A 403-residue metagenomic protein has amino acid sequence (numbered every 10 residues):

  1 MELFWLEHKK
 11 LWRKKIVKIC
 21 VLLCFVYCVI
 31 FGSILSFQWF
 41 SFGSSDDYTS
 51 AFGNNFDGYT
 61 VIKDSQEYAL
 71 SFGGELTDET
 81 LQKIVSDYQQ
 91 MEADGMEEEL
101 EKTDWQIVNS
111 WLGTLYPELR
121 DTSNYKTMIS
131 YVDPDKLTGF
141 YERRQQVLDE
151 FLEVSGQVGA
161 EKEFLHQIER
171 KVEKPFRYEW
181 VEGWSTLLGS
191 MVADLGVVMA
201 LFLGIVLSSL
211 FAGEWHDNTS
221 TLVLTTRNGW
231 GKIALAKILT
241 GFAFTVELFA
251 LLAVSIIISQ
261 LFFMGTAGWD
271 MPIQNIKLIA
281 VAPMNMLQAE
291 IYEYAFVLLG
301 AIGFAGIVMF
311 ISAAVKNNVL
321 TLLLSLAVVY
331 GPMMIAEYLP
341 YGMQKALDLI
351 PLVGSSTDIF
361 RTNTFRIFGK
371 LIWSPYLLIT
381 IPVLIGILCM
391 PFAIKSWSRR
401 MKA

Functional and structural regions predicted by a protein language model:
M1-C20: Aromatic- and glycine-rich beta-strand/loop motifs that create alpha-glucan
W5-E7, L11, F310-A314, I381-A403: Junction motif at the cytosolic side of a transmembrane helix
K18, G231, N318-L320: Residues that define the loop-to-transmembrane-helix transition and helix capping in multi-pass membrane transporters
L22-F25, V319-P332, I350-P351: Central hydrophobic cores of alpha-helical transmembrane segments in multi-pass integral membrane proteins
C28-K83, D133-E214, L235-A314, N318 (+2 more regions): Secretory targeting signals
D217-T221: Hydrophobic transmembrane alpha-helix segments characteristic of membrane transport and insertion machinery
L224-W230: Short helix-to-coil transition segments within interhelical loops that connect adjacent transmembrane helices
M343-T364: Short hydrophobic, aromatic-rich alpha-helical segments embedded in or entering the lipid bilayer of multi-pass
